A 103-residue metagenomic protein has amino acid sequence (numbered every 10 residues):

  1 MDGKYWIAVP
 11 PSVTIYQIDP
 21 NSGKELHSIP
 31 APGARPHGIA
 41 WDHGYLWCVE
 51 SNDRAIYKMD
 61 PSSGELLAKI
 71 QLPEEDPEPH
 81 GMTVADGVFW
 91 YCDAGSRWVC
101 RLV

Functional and structural regions predicted by a protein language model:
M1-D2, A31-G44, P73-D86: Beta-rich, blade/repeat-based domains predominating in secreted/periplasmic proteins but also intracellular
I7-S12, C48-D53, Y91-S96: Conserved beta-strand positions in repeat-built beta-propeller and related beta-rich domains
T14-Y16, Y57, C100: WD40 beta-propeller blade core
D19-G23, D60-G64, V103: Short loop/turn segments that connect beta-strands within beta-propeller blades
K24-I29, E65-L72: A short beta-strand motif characteristic of beta-propeller blades
P79-V103: Blade-level signature of beta-propeller repeat domains, shared across WD40, Kelch, NHL, RCC1 and BNR/Asp-box propellers
